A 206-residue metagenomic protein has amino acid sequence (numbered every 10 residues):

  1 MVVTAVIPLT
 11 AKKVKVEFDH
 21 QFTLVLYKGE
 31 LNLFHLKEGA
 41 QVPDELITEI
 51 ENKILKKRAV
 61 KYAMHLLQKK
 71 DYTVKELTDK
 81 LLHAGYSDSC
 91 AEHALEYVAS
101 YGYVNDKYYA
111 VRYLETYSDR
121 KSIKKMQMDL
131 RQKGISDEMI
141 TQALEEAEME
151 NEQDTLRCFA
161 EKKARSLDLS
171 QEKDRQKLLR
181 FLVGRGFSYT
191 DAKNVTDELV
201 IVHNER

Functional and structural regions predicted by a protein language model:
M1-R206: An alpha-helical, amphipathic repeat domain used for nucleic-acid recognition, typified by the mTERF helical solenoid
